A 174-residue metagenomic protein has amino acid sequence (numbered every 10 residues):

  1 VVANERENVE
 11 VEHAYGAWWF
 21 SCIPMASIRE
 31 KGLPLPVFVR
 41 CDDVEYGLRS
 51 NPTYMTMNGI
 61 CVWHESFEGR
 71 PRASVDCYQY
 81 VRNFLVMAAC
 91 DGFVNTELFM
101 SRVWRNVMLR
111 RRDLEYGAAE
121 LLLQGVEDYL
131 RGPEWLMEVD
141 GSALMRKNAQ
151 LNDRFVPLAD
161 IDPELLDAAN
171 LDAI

Functional and structural regions predicted by a protein language model:
V2-F20, R70: A recurrent flexible, glycine/aromatic-enriched loop bordering the glycosyltransferase active site that acts as
Y15-G16, F20, E30-Y46, T53-V62 (+1 more regions): Donor nucleotide-sugar recognition loop
I23: A conserved hydrophobic position in a structured secondary element of the catalytic/binding core that shapes
A26-S27: Short, well-ordered alpha-helical scaffold segment located in the soluble/lumenal catalytic or ligand-binding core
V37, R70-C77, L109-Y116: Hydrophobic alpha-helical scaffolding
D43-V44, C77-V81, L123: Amphipathic alpha-helical segments in well-structured domains
M57-A89: Extended hydrophobic/aromatic segments used for targeting, binding, or gating
R82-I174: Terminal low-complexity segments of carbohydrate-biosynthetic enzymes
